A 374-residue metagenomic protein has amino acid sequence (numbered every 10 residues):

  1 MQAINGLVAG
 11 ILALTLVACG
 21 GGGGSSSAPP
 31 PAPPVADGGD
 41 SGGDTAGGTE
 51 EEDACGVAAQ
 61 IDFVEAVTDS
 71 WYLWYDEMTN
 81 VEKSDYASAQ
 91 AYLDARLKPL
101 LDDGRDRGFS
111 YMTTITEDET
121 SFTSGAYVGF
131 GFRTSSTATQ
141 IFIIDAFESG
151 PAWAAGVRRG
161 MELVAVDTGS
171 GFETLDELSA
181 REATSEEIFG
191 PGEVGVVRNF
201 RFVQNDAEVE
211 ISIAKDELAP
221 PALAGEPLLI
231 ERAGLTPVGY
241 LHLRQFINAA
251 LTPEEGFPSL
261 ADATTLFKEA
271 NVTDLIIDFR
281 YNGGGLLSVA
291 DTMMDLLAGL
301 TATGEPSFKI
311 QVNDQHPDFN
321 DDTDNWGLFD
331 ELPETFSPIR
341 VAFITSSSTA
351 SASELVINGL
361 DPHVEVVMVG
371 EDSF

Functional and structural regions predicted by a protein language model:
M1-V8: Bacterial N-terminal signal peptides that target proteins for export
T15-A18: C-terminal motif of bacterial Sec signal peptides marking the signal peptidase cleavage site
G22-L275, V289: Flexible, low-complexity junctional segments that flank or bridge functional domains
F147, R244, S347-S348, D372: Residue-level signal for short, function-critical loop segments
G234, G284-F343, S348: Gly/Ser/Thr-rich loop/hinge elements
V356-I357: Secretome/extracellular-domain signature
H363-F374: Short, well-structured beta-strand/strand-turn elements
